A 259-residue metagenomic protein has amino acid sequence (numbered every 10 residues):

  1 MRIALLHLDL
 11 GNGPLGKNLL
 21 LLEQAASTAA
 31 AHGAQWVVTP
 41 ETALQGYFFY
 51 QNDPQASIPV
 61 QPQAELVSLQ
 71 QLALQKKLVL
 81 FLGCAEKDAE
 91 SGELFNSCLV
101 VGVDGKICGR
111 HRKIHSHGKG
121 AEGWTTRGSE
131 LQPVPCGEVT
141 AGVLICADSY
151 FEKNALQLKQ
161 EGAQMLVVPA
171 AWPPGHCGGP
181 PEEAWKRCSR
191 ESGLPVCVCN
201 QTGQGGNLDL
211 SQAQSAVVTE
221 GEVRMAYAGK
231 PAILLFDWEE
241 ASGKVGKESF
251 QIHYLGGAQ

Functional and structural regions predicted by a protein language model:
M1-P14, V38, S97, R110 (+2 more regions): Active-site-proximal beta-strand elements of phosphoester/diester hydrolases
H7-D9, P40, R112, N200 (+1 more regions): Residue-level recognition of beta-strand->loop/alpha-helix junctions
L8, A85-K87, K113-I114, C146 (+1 more regions): Active-site beta-loop-alpha junctions enriched in small/polar residues
L15, Q24-V103, L156, P174-L194: Cys-nucleophile CN-hydrolase/nitrilase-fold catalytic domain and related Cys-dependent amidase chemistry that acts on
Q61-F81, Y150-I233: CN hydrolase (nitrilase-like) catalytic-core segments centered on the catalytic cysteine and neighboring Lys/Glu
L82-C84, S97-V100, Q132, Q214-V217 (+1 more regions): Short beta-strand scaffold segments in enzyme catalytic cores
E90-E161, P174-R187, E240-A258: Active-site catalytic loop in hydrolytic enzyme cores
E220, F236-S242: Short beta-strand-to-coil "C-cap" segments at the C-terminal boundary of structured domains/repeats, marking
